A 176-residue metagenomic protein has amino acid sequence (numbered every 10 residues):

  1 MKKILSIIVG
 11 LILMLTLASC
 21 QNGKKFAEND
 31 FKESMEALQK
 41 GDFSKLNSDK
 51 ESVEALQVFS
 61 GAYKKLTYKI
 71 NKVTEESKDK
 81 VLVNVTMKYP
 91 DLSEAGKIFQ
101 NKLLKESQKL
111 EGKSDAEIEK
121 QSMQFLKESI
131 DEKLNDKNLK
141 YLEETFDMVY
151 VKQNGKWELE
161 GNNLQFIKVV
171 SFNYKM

Functional and structural regions predicted by a protein language model:
M1-I4, I8-I12: Positively charged n-region of N-terminal signal peptides that target proteins for export
T16-S19: C-terminal motif of bacterial Sec signal peptides marking the signal peptidase cleavage site
Q21-I70, T74: Core segments of small alpha/beta cavity-forming domains
N47, S60, L104, M123 (+1 more regions): Residue-level detector of alpha-helical secondary structure
K72-V81, N154: Short, ordered beta-strand-loop transition motifs
D79-Y89: A short hydrophobic beta-strand element
K88-K105: Short, cysteine-centered beta-strand-loop-beta hairpins and adjacent loop/turn segments enriched in charged/polar
L104-E117, L134-M176: Short beta-strand edge/turn micro-motifs at domain boundaries
